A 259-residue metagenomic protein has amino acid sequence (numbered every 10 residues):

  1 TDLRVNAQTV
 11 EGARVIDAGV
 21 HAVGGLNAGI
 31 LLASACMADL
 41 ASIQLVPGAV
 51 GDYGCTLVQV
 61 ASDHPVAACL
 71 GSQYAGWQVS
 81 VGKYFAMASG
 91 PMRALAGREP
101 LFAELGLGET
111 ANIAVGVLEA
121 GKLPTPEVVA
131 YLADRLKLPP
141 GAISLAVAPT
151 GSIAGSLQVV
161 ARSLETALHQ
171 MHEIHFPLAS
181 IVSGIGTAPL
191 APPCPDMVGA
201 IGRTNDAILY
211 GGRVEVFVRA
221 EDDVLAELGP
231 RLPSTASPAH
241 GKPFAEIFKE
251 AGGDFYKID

Functional and structural regions predicted by a protein language model:
T1-E165, H169-D259: Anaerobic metallocofactor- and corrinoid-dependent redox/one-carbon enzyme cores, especially those from methanogenesis
